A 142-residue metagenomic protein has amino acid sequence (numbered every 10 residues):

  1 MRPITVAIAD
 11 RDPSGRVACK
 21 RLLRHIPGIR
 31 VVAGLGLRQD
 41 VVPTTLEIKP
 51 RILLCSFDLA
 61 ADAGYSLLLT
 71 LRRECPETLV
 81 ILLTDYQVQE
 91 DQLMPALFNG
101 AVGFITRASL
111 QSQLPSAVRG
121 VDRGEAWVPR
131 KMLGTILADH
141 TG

Functional and structural regions predicted by a protein language model:
R2-G15, C19-L23, L53: Conserved acidic segment of CheY-like receiver
G28-L37: Short hydrophobic/Thr-rich beta-strand motif most characteristic of the beta2 strand and flanking loop of CheY-like
R38-V41, L54-L71, Q87: Conserved phosphotransfer microenvironments
T45, L68-L69, L93: Hydrophobic alpha-helical motif in two-component signaling modules
L46-I48, L71-T78, N99: Conserved phosphotransfer cores of two-component systems
L53, V80, F104-I105: Two-component signal transduction core modules
E77-V88: A short, hydrophobic beta-strand element within the central beta-sheet of small alpha/beta folds
Q92-F98, G103, A108-G142: Short, flexible helix-to-coil linker/hinge segments that flank and couple to helix-turn-helix
